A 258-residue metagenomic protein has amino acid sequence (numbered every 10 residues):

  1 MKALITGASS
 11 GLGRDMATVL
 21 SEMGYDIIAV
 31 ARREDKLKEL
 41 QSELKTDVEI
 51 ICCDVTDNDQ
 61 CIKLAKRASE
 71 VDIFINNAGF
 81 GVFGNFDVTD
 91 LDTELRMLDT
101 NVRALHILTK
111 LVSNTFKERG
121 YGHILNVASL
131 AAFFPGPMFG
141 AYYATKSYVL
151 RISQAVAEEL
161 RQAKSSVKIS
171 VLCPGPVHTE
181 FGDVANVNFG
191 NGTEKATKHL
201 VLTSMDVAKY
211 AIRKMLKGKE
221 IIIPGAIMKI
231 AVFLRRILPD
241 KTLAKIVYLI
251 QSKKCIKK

Functional and structural regions predicted by a protein language model:
S9-S10: Conserved glycine-rich cofactor-binding loop
M23-E39: Conserved glycine-rich Rossmann-like NAD(P)H-binding loop of the short-chain dehydrogenase/reductase
C52-K63, L91: The beta1-alpha1 cofactor-binding region of Rossmann-like NAD(H)/NADP(H)-dependent oxidoreductases
N85-L98: Substrate-binding pocket helix/loop in short-chain dehydrogenase/reductase
T109, T145: Active-site helix of classical SDR
S129: Residue(s) in the substrate-gating loop at a strand-loop-helix junction that position the organic substrate next
E159-A226, K241: SDR active-site lid
